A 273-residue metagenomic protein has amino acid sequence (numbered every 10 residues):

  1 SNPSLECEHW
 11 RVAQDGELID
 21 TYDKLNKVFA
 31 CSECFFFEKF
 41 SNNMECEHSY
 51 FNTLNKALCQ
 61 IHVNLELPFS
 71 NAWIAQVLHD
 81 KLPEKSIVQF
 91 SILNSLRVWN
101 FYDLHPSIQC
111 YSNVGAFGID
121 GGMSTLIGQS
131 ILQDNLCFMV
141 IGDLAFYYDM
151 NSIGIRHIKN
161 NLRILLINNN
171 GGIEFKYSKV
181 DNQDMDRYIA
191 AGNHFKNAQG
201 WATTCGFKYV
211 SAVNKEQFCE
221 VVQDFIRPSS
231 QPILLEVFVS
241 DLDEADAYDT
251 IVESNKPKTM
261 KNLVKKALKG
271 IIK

Functional and structural regions predicted by a protein language model:
S1, V12-D15, F90-N94, V237-S240: Structural motif
S1-L54, R156-H157, I164, K179: Glycine-rich, acidic loop regions that bind phosphate or pyrophosphate groups
N2-E6, H79-E84, H157-K159, R227-S229: Flexible, charged surface loops at secondary-structure boundaries
R11-A13, C31, V88-I92, Y111-S112 (+2 more regions): General beta-strand structural signal in soluble alpha/beta enzymes
E17-I19, E33-K39, L96, G118-I119 (+2 more regions): A short acidic, often aromatic-flanked loop/helix-cap motif at beta-alpha or helix-coil junctions that lines enzyme
E33, E47, F51, L67-A75 (+4 more regions): Generic structural signal for well-ordered, non-membrane alpha-helical segments in soluble metabolic enzymes
N55-D134: Active-site diphosphate/adenylate-binding microenvironment
F101-K273: Thiamine diphosphate
